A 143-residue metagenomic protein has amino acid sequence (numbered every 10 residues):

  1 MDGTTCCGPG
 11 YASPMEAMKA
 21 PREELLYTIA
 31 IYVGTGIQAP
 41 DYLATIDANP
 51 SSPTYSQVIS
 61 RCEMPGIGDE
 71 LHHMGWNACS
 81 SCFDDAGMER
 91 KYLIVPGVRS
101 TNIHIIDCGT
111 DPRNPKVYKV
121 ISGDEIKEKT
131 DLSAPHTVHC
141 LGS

Functional and structural regions predicted by a protein language model:
M1-R22, E70-R90, E128-S143: Structural signature of eukaryotic scaffold interfaces centered on beta-propeller domains
M1-S51: Sequence/structural signature of beta-propeller modules and their immediately flanking N-terminal secretory/stalk
I31-V33, P96-V98, C108: Short loop/turn segments immediately following the C-termini of beta-strands
G36, T101-H104: Structural signal for beta-propeller blades
T45-T54, I105-K116: Short loop/turn segments immediately following beta-strands, especially the blade-tip and inter-blade linker loops
Q57-W76, Y118-S133: Surface-exposed loop and turn segments in beta-propeller and other repeat-based domains that flank or scaffold
D107-S143: Asp-box/WD-like beta-propeller blade repeats and closely related beta-sheet repeat scaffolds
